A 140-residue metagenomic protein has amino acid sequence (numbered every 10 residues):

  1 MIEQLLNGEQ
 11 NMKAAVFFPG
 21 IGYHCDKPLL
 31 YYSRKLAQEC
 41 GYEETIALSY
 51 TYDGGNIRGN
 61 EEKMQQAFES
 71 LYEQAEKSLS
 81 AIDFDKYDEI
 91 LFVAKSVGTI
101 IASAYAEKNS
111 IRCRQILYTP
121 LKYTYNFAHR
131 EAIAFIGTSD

Functional and structural regions predicted by a protein language model:
E3-K86: Serine-hydrolase catalytic machinery in alpha/beta-hydrolase-like enzymes
K13, C113, F127-A132: Short, proline-enriched alpha-helix->beta-strand connector loops that line the catalytic pocket of alpha/beta-hydrolase
A14, E89-L91, R114: Structural motif
Y32, A104-Y105: Active-site signature of alpha/beta-hydrolase-fold catalytic machinery across serine- and Asp/Cys-nucleophile hydrolases
A37, Y105-A106: Aromatic pocket-lining residues of Rossmann-like dinucleotide-binding sites
I90-A102: Gly/Ala-rich beta-loop-alpha elbow adjacent to hydrolase catalytic centers
S110-L121: A conserved short beta-strand
A134-G137: Short beta-strand/loop motif that positions the catalytic acidic residue of the alpha/beta-hydrolase fold
